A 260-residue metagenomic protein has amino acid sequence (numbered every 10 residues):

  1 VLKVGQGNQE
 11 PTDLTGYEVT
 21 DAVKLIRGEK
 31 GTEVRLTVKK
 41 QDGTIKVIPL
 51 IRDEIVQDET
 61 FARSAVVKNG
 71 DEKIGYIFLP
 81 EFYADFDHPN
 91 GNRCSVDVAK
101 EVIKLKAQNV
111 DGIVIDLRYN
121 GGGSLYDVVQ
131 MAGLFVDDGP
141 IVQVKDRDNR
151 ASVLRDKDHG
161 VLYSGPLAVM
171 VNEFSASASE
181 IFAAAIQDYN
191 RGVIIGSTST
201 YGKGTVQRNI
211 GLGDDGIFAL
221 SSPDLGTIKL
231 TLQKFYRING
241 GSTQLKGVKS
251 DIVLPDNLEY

Functional and structural regions predicted by a protein language model:
L2-F218, K234: Cleft-lining beta-strand/loop regions that shape enzyme active-site pockets
T44-V47, L225-T227, S242: Short, mixed charged/polar active-site loops that provide acid/base catalysis or chelate metal/phosphate cofactors
G75-I77, L230, T243-Q244: Short hydrophobic-aromatic micro-motifs
Q207-G211, D224-G226, K246-V248: Acidic, S/T/G-rich, low-cysteine, solvent-exposed domains in lumenal/extracellular/periplasmic regions of secretory
S222-K234: Short acidic, Pro/Gly- and aromatic-enriched capping/linker segments at domain boundaries
R237-Y260: Conserved functional hotspot residues or short segments at active or partner-binding sites across diverse domains
